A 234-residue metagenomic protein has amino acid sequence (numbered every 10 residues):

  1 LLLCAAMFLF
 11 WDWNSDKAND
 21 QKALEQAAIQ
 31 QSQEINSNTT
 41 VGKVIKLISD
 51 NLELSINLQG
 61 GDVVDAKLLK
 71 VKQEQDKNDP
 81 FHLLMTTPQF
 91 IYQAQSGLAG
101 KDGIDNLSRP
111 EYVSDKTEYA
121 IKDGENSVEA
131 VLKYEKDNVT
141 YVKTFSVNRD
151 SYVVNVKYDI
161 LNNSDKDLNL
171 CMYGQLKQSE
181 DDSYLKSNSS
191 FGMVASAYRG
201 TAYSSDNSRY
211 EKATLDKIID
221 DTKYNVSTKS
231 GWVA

Functional and structural regions predicted by a protein language model:
L1, K46-L47: Alpha-helical interaction segments
L1-Q31: Subset of Sec-pathway N-terminal targeting signals
L24-I45: Short extracytoplasmic/periplasmic juxtamembrane "stem" segments immediately C-terminal to an N-terminal membrane anchor
I48-N51, S55-A234: Soluble non-transmembrane domains of integral membrane proteins
